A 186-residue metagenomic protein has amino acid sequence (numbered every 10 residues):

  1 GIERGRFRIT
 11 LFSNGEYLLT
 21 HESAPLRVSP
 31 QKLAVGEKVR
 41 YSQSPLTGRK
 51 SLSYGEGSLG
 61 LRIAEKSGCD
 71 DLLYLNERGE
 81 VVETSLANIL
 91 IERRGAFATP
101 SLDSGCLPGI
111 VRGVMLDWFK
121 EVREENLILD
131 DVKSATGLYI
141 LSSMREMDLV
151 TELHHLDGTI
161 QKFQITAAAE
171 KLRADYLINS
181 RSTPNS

Functional and structural regions predicted by a protein language model:
G1-G15: Long amphipathic N-terminal alpha/beta scaffold segment
F12-S186: Helix-start/capping segments and mature chain N-termini
